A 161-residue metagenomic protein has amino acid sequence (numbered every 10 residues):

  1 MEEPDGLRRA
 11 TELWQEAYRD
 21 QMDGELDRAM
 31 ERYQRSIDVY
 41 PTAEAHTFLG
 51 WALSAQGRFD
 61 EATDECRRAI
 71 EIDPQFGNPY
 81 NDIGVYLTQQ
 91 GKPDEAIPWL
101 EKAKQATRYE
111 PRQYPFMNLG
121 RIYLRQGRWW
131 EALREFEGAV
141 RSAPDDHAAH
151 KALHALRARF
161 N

Functional and structural regions predicted by a protein language model:
M1-G6, R121, R125, W129-N161: Terminal, low-structured helical/coil segments at or just beyond the last alpha-helical repeat
G6-E44, F48, A55: Alpha-helical segment of the N-proximal tetratricopeptide repeat
M22-R32, Q56-R68, Q90-Q105, Y114 (+2 more regions): Structural signature of tandem alpha-helical TPR/SEL1-like repeats, specifically the intra-repeat loop/turn
I37, I70, K104-A106, V140 (+1 more regions): A conserved position within tetratricopeptide repeats
Y40-P41, P74, R108-E110, P144: Short coil turns that delineate tetratricopeptide repeat
A45-H46, P79, Q113-P115, A149: TPR alpha-solenoid repeat register
